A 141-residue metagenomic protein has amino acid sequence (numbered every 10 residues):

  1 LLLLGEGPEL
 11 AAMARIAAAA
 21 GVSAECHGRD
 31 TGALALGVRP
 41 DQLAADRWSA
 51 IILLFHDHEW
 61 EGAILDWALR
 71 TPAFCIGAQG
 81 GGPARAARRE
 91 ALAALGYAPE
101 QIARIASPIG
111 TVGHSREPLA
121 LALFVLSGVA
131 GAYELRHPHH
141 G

Functional and structural regions predicted by a protein language model:
L1-G28: Glycine-rich adenosine-cofactor-binding loop
E6, R29, F55-D57, P108-I109: Fold-independent oxyanion-binding glycine-rich loops and adjacent beta-strand/coil segments at enzyme active sites
E6-L10, H58, G82-P83, E117: Gly/Ser/Thr-rich loops at beta-strand to alpha-helix junctions that form or flank small-molecule/cofactor-binding
V22, A73, Y97: Short phosphate-binding/catalytic loops that engage adenosine nucleotides
R29-V38: Adenosine-cofactor binding site in Rossmann-like domains, unifying the SAM/SAH pocket of S-adenosylmethionine-dependent
G37-A94, A122, A130: Phosphate-bearing ligand-interacting subdomains that bind or position ATP/ADP/UDP/GDP/NAD(P) or nucleotide-linked
Q79-G141: Adenosine-phosphate binding glycine-rich loop
